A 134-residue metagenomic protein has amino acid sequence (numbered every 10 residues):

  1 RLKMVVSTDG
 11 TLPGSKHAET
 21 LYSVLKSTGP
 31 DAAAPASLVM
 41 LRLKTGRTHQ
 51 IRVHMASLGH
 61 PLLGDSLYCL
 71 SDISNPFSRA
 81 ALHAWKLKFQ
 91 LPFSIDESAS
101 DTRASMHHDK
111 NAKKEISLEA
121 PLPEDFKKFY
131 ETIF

Functional and structural regions predicted by a protein language model:
R1-F134: RNA pseudouridine synthases
